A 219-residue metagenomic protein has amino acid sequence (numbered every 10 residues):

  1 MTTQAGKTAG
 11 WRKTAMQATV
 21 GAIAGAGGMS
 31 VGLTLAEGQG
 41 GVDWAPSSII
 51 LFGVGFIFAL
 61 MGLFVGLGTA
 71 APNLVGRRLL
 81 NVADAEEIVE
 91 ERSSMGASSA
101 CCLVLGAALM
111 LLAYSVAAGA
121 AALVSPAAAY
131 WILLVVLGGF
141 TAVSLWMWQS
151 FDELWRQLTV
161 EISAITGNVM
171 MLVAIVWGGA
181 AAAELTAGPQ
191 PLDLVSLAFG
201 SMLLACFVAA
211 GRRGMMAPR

Functional and structural regions predicted by a protein language model:
M1-A15, T69-I88, R219: N-terminal juxtamembrane cytosolic/stromal segments of multi-pass membrane proteins
T8-F52, S98, M110-L111: Long, highly hydrophobic alpha-helical transmembrane signal-anchor segments
G27-T34, V169-L185: Hydrophobic alpha-helical transmembrane segments in multi-pass integral membrane proteins
G38-A45, G179-V195: Extracellular/periplasmic helix-loop-helix junctions in multi-pass membrane proteins
W44-F64, A120-L137, V195-L197: Alpha-helical transmembrane segments
A59-L79, T141-M147: Membrane-water interface of transmembrane alpha-helices
A85-L105: Membrane-water interface at loop-to-transmembrane-helix junctions
S150-N168: Membrane-helix boundary/juxtamembrane motif in polytopic membrane proteins
